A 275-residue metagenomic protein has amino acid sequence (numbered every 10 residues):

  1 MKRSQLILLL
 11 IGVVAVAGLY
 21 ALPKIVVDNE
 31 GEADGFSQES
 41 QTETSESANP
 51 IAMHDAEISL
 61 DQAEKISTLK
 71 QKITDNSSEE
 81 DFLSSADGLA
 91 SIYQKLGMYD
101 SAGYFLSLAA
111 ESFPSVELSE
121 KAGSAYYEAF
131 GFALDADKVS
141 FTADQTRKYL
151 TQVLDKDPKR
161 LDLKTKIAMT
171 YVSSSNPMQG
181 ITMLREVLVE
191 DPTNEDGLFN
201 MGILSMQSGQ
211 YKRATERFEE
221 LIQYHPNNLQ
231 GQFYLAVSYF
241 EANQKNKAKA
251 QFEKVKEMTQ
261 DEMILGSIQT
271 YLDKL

Functional and structural regions predicted by a protein language model:
K2-D100: N-terminal leader/linker segments that initiate helical-solenoid repeat arrays
E80, F113-P114, P158, P192 (+2 more regions): Short coil turns that delineate tetratricopeptide repeat
S85, L118-S119, L163, G197 (+2 more regions): TPR alpha-solenoid repeat register
G88, K121, A125, K166 (+3 more regions): Canonical tetratricopeptide repeat
Y93, A125-Y126, Y171, S205 (+1 more regions): Residue at a conserved register position within TPR or TPR-like alpha-solenoid repeats
